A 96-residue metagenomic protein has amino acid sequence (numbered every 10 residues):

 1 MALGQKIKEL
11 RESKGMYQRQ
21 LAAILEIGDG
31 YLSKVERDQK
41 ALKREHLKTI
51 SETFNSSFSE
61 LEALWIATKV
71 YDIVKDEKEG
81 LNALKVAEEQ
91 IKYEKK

Functional and structural regions predicted by a protein language model:
Q5-I24, T49, E77, A83-L84: Short basic helix-loop element that most often maps to the first helix and adjoining turn of HTH DNA-binding modules
I7, L21-A22, L32-V35, L61: Conserved hydrophobic/aromatic packing and binding residues within compact polymer-binding modules
L25-L42: Recognition helix of helix-turn-helix/homeodomain-like DNA-binding domains that insert into the DNA major groove
E26, K43-E62: DNA major-groove recognition helix of helix-turn-helix/homeodomain DNA-binding modules
G28, Q39, F54, W65-K69: The DNA-recognition helices of helix-turn-helix-type DNA-binding domains
K34, D38, T49, A67: Alpha-helical DNA-recognition elements
E62-K96: Interfacial/linker helices and their anchor residues that mediate assembly or domain coupling
